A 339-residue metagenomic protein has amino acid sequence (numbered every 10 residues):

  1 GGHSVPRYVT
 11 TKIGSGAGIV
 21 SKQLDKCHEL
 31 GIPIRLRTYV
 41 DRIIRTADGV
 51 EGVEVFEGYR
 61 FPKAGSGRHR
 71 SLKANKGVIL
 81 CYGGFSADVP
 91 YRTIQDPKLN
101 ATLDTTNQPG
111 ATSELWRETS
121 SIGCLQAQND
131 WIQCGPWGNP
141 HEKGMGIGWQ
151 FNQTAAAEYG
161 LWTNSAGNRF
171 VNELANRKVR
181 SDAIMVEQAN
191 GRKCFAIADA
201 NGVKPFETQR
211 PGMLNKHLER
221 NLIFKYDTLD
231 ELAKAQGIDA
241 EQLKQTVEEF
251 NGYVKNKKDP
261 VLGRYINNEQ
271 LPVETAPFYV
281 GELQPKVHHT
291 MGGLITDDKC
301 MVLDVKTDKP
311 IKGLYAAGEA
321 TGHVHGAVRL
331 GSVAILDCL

Functional and structural regions predicted by a protein language model:
G1, T228-E249: Rossmann-like flavin
G1-H69, V89-P90, N139-P140, V254-T275: Conserved redox-cofactor binding core of oxidoreductases
V9-T11, H69, T106, W149-T154 (+3 more regions): Short Gly/Pro-enriched turn/cap motifs at secondary-structure boundaries
G14, E29, R60-E142, C300 (+1 more regions): Glycine-rich loop(s) and the adjacent beta-strand/alpha-helix scaffold that form part
F56, A74-N75, L80-Y82, S165 (+1 more regions): Short, well-ordered coil/turn residues at beta-beta hairpins and beta-strand->alpha-helix junctions within
W116-I238: An anion/pyrophosphate-binding glycine-rich loop and adjacent beta-alpha core in soluble alpha-beta enzymes
C134-N139, K178-S181, P285-H289, A320-I335: Glycine-rich phosphate/pyrophosphate-binding beta-alpha loops
Q242-V324: A glycine-rich dinucleotide-binding beta-alpha-beta segment and adjacent secondary-structure elements that constitute
